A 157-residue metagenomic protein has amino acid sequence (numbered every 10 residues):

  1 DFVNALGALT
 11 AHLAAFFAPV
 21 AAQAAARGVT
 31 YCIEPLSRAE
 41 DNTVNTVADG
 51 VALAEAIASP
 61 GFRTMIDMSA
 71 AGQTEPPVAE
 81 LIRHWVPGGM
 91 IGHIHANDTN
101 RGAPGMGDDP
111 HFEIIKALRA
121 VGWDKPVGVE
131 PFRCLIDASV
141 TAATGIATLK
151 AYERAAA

Functional and structural regions predicted by a protein language model:
D1-T64, Q73, A157: Active-site acidic/histidine proton-transfer and metal-coordination neighborhood in alpha/beta enzyme cores
V20, A24, H84-W85, L118 (+1 more regions): Generic structural signal for hydrophobic
E40-V51, E55, P60-G61, A70-P126 (+1 more regions): Gly/Pro-rich active-site loop or hairpin
D67: Active-site glycine-centered loops adjacent to acidic/histidine catalytic or metal-binding residues that shape
S139-A157: C-terminal helical cap(s) of enzyme catalytic domains, especially alpha/beta-barrels
